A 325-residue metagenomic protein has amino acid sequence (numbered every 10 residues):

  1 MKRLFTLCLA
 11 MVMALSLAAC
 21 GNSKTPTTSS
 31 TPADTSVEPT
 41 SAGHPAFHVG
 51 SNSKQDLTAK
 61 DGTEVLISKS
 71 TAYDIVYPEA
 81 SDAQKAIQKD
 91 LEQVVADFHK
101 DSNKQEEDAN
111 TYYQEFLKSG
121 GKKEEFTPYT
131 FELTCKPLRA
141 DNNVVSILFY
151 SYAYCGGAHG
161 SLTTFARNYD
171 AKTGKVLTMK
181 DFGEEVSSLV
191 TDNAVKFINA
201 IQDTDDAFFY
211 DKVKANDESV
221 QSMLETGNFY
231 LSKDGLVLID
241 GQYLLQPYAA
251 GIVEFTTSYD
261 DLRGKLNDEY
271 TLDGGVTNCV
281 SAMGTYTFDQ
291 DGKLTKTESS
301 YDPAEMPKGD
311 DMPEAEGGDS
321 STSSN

Functional and structural regions predicted by a protein language model:
K2-A10: Sec-dependent signal peptide recognition, specifically the positively charged N-region followed immediately by
L15-A19: C-terminal motif of bacterial Sec signal peptides marking the signal peptidase cleavage site
G21-N325: Compositionally biased intrinsically disordered regions enriched in Thr/Gly
